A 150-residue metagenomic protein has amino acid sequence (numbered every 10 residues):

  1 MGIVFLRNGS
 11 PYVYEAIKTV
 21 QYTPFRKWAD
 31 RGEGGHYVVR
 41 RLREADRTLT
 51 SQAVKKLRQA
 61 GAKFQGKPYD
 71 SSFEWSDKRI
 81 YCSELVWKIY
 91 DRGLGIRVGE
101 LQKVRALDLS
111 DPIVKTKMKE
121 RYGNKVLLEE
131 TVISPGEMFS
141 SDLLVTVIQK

Functional and structural regions predicted by a protein language model:
M1-K150: Cysteine-nucleophile amide-bond enzymes
